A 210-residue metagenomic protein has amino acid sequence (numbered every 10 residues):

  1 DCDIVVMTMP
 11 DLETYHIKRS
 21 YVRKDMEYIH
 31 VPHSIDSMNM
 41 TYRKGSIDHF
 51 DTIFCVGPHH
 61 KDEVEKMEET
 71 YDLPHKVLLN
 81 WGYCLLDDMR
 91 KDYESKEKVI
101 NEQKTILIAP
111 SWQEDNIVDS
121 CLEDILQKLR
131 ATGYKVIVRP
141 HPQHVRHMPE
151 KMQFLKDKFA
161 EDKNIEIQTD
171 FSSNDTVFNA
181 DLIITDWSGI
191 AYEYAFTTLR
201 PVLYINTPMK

Functional and structural regions predicted by a protein language model:
D1-R90: Active-site and donor-binding regions of nucleotide-sugar-utilizing enzymes
C2-I4, D51, K104, F178-D181: Conserved acidic residues
V6-M7, H30, C55, I108 (+3 more regions): Redox-cofactor binding/interface segments in oxidoreductases and associated redox assembly factors
H16-D36, D124-K128, T198-K210: A short, gly/pro- and small-residue-rich
Y21, S46, V99, K128 (+1 more regions): Structural alpha-helical scaffold elements that stabilize or flank donor/cofactor-binding regions in carbohydrate
H30, Q168-K210: A donor-sugar binding/catalytic signature common to diverse glycosyltransferases and related nucleotide-sugar
C84-L155: Conserved catalytic-core segment of nucleotide-activated headgroup transferases in glycan assembly
K151-T169: Nucleotide-activated donor-binding/catalytic signature segment of Leloir-type glycosyltransferases, i.e., the conserved
